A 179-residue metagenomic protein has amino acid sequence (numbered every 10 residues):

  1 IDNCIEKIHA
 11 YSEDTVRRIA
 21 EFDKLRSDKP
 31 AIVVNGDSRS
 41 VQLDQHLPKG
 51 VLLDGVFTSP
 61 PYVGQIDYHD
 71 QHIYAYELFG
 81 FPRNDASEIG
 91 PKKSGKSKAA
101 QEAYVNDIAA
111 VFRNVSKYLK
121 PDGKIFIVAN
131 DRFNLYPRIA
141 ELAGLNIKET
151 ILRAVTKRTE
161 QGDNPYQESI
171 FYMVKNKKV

Functional and structural regions predicted by a protein language model:
I1, R18-D23, I89-S94, N114 (+1 more regions): Generic detector of short, locally flexible boundary/turn motifs and exposed helical patches
I1-F57, V63-G64: SAM-dependent nucleic-acid methyltransferase catalytic core
D28-P30, D122, G144: A generic structural signal for alpha->beta connector loops
V33, A109-I139: Conserved, well-ordered alpha-helix/loop/beta-strand core segments that scaffold catalytic motifs
S40-Q42, V63-I66, F133-Y136, K157-R158: Flexible loop/turn segments at secondary-structure boundaries
D44-G55, P61-N114, L119-P121: SAM-dependent methyltransferase catalytic-core segment centered on the flexible catalytic loop and adjoining short
L53, I66-Q71, I127-V128, Y136-R138 (+1 more regions): Extended hydrophobic-aromatic, low-complexity segments
N130-V179: Class I S-adenosyl-L-methionine
